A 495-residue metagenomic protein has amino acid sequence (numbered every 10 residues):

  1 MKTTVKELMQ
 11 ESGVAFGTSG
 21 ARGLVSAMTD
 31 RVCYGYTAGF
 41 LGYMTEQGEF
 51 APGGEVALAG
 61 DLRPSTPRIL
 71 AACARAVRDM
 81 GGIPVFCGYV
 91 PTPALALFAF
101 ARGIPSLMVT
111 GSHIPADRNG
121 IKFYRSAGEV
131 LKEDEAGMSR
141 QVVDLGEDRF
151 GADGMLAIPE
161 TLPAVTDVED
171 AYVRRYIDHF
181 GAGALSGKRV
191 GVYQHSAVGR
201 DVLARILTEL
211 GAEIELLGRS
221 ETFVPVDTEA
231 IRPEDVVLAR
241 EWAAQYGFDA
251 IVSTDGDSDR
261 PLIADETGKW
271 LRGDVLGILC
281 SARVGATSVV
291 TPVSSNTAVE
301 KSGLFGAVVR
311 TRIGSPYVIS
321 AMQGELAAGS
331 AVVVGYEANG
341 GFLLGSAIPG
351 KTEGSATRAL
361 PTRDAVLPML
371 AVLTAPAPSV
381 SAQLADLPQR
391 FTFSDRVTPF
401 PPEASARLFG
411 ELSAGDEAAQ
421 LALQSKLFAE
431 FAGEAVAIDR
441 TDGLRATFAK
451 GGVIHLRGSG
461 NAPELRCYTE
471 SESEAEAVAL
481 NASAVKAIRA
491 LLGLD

Functional and structural regions predicted by a protein language model:
M1-V224: Gly/Ser-rich phosphate-binding catalytic loop and adjacent alpha/beta segment that cradle a phosphoryl group at enzyme
V5, P84, D170-A382: Phosphate-binding chemistry for phosphorylated carbohydrates and sugar-nucleotides
T29-C33, L131, E135, I278 (+2 more regions): Short, charged, low-complexity patches
G111-S112, S281, H455-S459: Short, flexible, solvent-exposed loop/turn segments with mixed acidic/basic and small polar residues
K122, L262, R445-T447: Residue-level detector of beta-strand face positions
A127-E129, T267, E470-A475: A generic structural motif
E129-K132, G268-L271, K351-E353, G452-H455: Short, charged/polar, Gly/Pro-enriched secondary-structure boundary elements
F248-A250, A286-G460, E464-Y468, E474-D495: Phosphate-binding and adjacent anionic-ligand microenvironments
